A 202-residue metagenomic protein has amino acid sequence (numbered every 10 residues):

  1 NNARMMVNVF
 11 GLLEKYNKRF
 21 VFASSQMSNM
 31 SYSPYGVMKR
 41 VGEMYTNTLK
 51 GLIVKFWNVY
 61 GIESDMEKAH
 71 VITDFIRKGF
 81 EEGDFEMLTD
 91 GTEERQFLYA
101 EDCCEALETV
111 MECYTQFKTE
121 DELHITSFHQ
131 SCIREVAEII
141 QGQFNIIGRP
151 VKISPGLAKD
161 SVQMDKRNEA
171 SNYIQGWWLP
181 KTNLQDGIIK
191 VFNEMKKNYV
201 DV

Functional and structural regions predicted by a protein language model:
N2-G36, L52: Conserved Rossmann-fold NAD(P)-dependent oxidoreductase catalytic core, especially the SDR/UDP-sugar
V7, G11, M44, E138: Active-site phosphate/pyrophosphate- and oxyanion-stabilizing loops and adjacent acidic/basic residues in soluble
V9, T46, F75, S171-Q175: Structural element of the ATP-grasp superfamily
Y16, L49, F144-I147: Helix C-cap/helix->beta junction micro-motif
F22-S24, K55-G61, T89, E122-S127: Short beta-strand segments
N29, Y60, H129-S131: Feature marks short, surface-exposed loop/turn motifs that line or immediately flank catalytic pockets and channel
Y32-G36, R40, M44-R95, A100-T109 (+1 more regions): NAD(P)-dependent short-chain dehydrogenase/reductase
F80-V202: C-terminal substrate-binding subdomain of Rossmann-fold SDR/epimerase-dehydratase oxidoreductases
